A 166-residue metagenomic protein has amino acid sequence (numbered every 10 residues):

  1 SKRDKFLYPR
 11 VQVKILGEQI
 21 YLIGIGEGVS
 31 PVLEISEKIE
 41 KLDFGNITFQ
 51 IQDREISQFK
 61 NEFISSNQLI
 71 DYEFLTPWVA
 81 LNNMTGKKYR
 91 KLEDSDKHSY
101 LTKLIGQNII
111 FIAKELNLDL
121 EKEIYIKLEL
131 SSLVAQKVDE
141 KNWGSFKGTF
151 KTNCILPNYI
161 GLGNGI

Functional and structural regions predicted by a protein language model:
S1-I166: RNA-interacting cores
